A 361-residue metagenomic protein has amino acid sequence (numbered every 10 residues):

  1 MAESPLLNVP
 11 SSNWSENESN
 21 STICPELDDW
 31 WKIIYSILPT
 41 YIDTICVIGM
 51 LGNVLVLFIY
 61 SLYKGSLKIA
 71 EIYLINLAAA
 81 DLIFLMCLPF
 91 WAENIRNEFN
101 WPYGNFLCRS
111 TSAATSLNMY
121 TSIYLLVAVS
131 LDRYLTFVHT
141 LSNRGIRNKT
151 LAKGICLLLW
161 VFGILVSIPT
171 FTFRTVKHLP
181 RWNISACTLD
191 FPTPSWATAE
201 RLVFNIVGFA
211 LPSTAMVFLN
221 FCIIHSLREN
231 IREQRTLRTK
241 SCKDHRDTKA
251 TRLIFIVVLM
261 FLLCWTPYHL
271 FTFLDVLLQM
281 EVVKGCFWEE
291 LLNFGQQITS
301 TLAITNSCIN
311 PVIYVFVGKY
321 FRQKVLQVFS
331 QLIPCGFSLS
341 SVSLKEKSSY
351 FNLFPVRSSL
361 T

Functional and structural regions predicted by a protein language model:
M1-E26, E229-K249, K284-G285, K319-T361: Intrinsically disordered regulatory tails of 7TM GPCRs
N20-D29, I95-S116, N148-T150, G163-A210 (+1 more regions): Loop architecture of class A 7-transmembrane GPCRs
W31-D43, I69-V129, T136-I146: Extracellular TM2-ECL1-early TM3 structural module of rhodopsin-like
I34-Y63, V217: First transmembrane helix
I42, C46, I59, F84-E98 (+9 more regions): Helix-to-loop junction signature of class
C46, N76-L88, C156-S167, N205-F209 (+3 more regions): Alpha-helical transmembrane segments of multi-pass membrane proteins
N118-A128, L135, H139-A186, L211-F221: Fourth transmembrane helix
F191, H225-T266, E289: Intracellular effector-coupling site of seven-transmembrane GPCRs, centered on the ICL3-to-TM6 transition
